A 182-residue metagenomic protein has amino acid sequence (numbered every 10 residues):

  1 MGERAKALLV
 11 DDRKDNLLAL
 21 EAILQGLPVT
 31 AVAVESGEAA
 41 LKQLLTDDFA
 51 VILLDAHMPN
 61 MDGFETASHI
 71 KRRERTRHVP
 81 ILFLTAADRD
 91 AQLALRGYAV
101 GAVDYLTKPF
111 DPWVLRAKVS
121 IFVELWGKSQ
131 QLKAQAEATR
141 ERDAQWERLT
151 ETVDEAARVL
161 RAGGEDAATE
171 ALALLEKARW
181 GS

Functional and structural regions predicted by a protein language model:
E3-L24, V32, I52: Conserved acidic segment of CheY-like receiver
D11, D55, T85: Active-site residues of response regulator receiver
A33-K42, G63: Helix N-cap/capping motif at the beta->alpha junctions
D47-L54: Active-site beta3 strand of CheY-like receiver
M58, I70: Receiver (REC) domain active-site loop signature in two-component systems and cognate sites in sensor histidine kinases
E65, R77, D88-D104: Alpha4 helix (beta4-alpha4-beta5 surface) of REC/receiver domains from two-component response regulators
F110-V119, V123: C-terminal output helix
E124-E165, E170: CheY-like receiver
